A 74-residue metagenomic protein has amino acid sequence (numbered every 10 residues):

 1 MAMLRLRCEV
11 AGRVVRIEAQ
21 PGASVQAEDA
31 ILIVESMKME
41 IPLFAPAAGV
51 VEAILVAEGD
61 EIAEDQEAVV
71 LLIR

Functional and structural regions predicted by a protein language model:
M1-R13, A30-P46, L72-R74: Short beta-strand-turn/beta-hairpin segments enriched in glycine/proline and small hydrophobics that form edge-strand
R16-Q20, A53-V56: Short histidine-centered loop motifs in beta-beta connectors
G22-I31, G59-A68: A structural signal for short beta-strand/turn segments enriched in small hydrophobics and glycine
F44-I54: Short, compositionally biased
A57, V70-I73: Beta-strand-rich soluble domains of envelope-associated proteins, predominantly from Gram-negative bacteria
